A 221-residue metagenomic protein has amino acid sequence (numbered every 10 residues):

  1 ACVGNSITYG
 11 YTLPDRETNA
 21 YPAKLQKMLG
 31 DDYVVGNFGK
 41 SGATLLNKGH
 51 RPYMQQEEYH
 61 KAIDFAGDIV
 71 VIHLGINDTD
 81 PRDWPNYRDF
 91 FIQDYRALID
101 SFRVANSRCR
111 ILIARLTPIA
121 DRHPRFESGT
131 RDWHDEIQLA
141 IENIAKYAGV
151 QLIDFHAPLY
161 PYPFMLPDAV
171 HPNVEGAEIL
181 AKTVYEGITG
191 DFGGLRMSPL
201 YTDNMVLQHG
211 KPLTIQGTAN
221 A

Functional and structural regions predicted by a protein language model:
V3-G4, F38, A114: Short hydrophobic segments within beta-strands
I7-R96, D132-D135: Conserved SGNH/GDSL esterase-like catalytic core that processes O-acyl groups on lipids and polysaccharides
L13, L116-G193: Catalytic His-Asp segment of secreted/periplasmic serine-dependent ester chemistry enzymes
H73-T79, I99-D135: Active-site segments of SGNH/GDSL-like serine hydrolases that catalyze O-acetyl group transfer/hydrolysis on lipids
F90-Q93, A97-V104, E136-N143: Alpha-helical scaffolding segments of alpha/beta enzyme cores, especially the outer helices of TIM-barrel or partial
G194-L200: Proline-enriched interdomain boundary motifs that mark the N-terminal boundary and often initiate the first structured
M205-H209: Short, solvent-exposed loop/linker segments at the N-terminal edge of repeated beta-sheet extracellular domains
L213-A219: Aromatic/hydrophobic beta-strand junction motif of beta-rich domains
